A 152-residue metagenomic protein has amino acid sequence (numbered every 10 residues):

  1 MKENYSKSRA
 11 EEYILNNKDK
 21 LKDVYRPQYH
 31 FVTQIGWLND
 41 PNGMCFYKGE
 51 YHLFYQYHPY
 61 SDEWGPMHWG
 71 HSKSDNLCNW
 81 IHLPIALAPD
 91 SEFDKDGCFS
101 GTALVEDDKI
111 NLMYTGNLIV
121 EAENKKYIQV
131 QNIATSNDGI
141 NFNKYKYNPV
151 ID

Functional and structural regions predicted by a protein language model:
M1-D152: Beta-rich carbohydrate-recognition and catalytic domains
